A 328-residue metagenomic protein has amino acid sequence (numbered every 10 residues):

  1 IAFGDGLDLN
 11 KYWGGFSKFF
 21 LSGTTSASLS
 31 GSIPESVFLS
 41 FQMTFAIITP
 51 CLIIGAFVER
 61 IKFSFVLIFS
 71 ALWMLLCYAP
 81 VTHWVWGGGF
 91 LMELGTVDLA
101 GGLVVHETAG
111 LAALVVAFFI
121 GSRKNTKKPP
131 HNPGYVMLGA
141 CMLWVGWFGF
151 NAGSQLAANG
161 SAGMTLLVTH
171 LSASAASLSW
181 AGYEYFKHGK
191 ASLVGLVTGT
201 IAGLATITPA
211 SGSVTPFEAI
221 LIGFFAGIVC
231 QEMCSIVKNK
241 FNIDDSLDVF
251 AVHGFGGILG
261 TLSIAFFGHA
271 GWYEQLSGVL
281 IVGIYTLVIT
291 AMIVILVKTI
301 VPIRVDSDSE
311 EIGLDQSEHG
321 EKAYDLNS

Functional and structural regions predicted by a protein language model:
I1-S328: Hydrophobic alpha-helical transmembrane bundles of multi-pass membrane proteins
